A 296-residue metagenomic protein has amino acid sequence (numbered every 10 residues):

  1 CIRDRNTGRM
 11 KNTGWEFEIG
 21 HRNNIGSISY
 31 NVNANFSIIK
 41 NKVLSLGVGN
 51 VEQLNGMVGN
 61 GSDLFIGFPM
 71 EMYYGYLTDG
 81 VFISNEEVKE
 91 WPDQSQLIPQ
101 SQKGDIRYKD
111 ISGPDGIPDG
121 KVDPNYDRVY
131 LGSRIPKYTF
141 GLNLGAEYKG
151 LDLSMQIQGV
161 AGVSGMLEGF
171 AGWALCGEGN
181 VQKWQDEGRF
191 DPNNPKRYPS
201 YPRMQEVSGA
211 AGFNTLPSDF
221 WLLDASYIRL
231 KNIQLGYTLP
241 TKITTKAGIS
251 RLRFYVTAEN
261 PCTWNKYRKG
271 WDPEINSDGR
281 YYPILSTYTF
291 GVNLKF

Functional and structural regions predicted by a protein language model:
R3, T7-N12, L54-I83, D191-K196 (+3 more regions): C-terminal beta-signal and terminal closure region of outer-membrane beta-barrel proteins
R5-M10, W15, R22-S133, N194: Conserved small-residue
R9-W15, F36-K42, I135-F140, G159-A161 (+2 more regions): Transmembrane beta-barrel architecture of outer-membrane proteins
H21-N23, F36-K42, Y148-G150, G159-V163 (+4 more regions): Transmembrane beta-strands of outer-membrane beta-barrel pores
S27, G150-M155, K242-I243: Repeated loop/turn-to-beta-strand initiation elements of outer-membrane beta-barrel proteins
N31, I38-N60, G162-G188, W264-W271: Outer-membrane beta-barrel and related beta-rich outer-membrane complex signature in Gram-negative bacteria
V32-A34, M155, F254-V256, V292: Membrane-embedded beta-strand positions of outer-membrane beta-barrel proteins
V160-R253: Extracytoplasmic gating/loop element in the C-terminal half of outer-membrane beta-barrel translocons and assembly
